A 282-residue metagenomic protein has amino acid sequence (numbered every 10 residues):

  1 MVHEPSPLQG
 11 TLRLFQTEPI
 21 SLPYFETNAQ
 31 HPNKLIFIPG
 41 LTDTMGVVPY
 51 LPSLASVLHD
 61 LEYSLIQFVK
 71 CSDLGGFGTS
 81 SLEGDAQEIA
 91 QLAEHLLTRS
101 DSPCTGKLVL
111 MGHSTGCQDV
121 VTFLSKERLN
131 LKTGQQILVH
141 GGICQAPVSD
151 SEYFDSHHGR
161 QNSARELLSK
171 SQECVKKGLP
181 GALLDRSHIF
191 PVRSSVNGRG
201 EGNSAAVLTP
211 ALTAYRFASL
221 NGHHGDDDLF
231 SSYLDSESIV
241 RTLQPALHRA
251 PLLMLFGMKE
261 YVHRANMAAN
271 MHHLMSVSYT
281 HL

Functional and structural regions predicted by a protein language model:
M1-Q30: N-terminal cap/lid segment of alpha/beta-hydrolase-fold proteins
N28-S72: Short, surface-exposed "cap/lid" segments of acyl-processing enzymes
T79-S100: Alpha/beta-hydrolase active-site loop
K107-S169: Primarily recognizes the serine-hydrolase "nucleophile elbow" in alpha/beta-hydrolase and SGNH/GDSL folds
P210-Q244: Active-site nucleophile elbow and catalytic-triad environment of alpha/beta-hydrolase enzymes
M254-F256: Short beta-strand/loop motif that positions the catalytic acidic residue of the alpha/beta-hydrolase fold
Y261-N270: Conserved alpha/beta-hydrolase "acid-adjacent" motif
T280-H281: Conserved small/polar residues in nucleotide/adenosyl-binding loops
